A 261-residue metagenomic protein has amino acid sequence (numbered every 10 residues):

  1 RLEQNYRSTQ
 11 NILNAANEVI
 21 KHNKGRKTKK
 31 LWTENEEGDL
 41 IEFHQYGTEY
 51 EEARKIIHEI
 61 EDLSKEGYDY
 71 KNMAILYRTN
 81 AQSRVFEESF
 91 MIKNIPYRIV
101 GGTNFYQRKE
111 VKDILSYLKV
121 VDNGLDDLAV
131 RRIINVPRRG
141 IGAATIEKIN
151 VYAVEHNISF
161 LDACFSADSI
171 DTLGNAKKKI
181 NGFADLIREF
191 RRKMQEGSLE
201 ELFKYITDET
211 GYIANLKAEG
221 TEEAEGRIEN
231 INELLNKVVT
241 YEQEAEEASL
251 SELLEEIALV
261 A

Functional and structural regions predicted by a protein language model:
R1, A74-L76, R98, G140 (+1 more regions): Structured core elements
R1-N5, A163-F165: Conserved phosphoryl-transfer catalytic core
Q4-P96, K119-G124, K177, R191-M194: Helicase P-loop NTPase motor core
S8, T79, Y106-Q107, E223: Short secondary-structure capping/turn micro-motifs that flank functional sites
L13, E110-D113: Short secondary-structure transition/capping segments
D69, S83-I95, R108, L115-A261: Conserved helicase C-terminal RecA-like lobe
N94-N104: Conserved RecA-like helicase motor-core motifs
